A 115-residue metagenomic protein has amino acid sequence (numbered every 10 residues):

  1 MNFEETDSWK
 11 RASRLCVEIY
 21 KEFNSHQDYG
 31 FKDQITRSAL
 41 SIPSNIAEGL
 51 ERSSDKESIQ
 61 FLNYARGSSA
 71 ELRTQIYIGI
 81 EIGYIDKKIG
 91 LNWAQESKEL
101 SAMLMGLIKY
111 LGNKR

Functional and structural regions predicted by a protein language model:
M1-R115: Amphipathic alpha-helical assembly/interaction segments
